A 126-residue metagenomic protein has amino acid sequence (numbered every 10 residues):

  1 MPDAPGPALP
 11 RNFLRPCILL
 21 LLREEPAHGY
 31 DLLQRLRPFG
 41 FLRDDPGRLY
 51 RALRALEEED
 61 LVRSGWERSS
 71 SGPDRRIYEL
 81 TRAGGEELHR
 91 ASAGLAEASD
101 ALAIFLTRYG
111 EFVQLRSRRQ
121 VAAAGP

Functional and structural regions predicted by a protein language model:
M1-P5: Short, intrinsically disordered or compositionally biased N-terminal tails of bacterial proteins
G6-R48: N-terminal helix-turn-helix DNA-binding core of bacterial DNA-binding proteins
R37, E57-E58: Alpha-helix C-terminal capping/helix-coil junction sites
L49-L56: Basic amphipathic alpha-helical segments that dock to polyanions
E59-G72, E79: Beta-hairpin "wing" of winged helix-turn-helix
D74-S92: Basic, amphipathic "hinge/linker" alpha-helix immediately C-terminal to the N-terminal HTH DNA-binding motif
E86-P126: Amphipathic alpha-helical dimerization/coiled-coil segments that flank or bridge DNA-binding/regulatory modules
